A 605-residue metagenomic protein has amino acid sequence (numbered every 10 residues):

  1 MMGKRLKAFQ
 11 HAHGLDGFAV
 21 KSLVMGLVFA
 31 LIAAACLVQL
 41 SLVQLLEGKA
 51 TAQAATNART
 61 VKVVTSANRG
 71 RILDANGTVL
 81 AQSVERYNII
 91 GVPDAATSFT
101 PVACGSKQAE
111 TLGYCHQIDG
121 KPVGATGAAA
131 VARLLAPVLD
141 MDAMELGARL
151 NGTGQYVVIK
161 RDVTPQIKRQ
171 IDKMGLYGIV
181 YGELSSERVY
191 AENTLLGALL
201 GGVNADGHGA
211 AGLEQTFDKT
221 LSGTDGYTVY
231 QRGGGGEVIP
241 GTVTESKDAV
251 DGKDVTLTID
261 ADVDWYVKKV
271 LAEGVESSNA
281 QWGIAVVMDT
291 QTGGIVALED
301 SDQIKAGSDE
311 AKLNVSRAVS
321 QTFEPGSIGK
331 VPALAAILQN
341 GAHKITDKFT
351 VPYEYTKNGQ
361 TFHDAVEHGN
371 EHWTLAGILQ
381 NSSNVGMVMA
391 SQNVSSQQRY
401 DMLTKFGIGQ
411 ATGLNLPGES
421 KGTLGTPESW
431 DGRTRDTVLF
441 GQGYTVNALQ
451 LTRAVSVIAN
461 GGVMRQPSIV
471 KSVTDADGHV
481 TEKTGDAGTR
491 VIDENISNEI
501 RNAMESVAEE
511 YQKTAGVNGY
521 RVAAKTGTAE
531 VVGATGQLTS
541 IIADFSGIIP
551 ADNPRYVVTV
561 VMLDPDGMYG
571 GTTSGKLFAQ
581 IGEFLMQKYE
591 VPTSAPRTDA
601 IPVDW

Functional and structural regions predicted by a protein language model:
M2-L6, D16-A50: Hydrophobic alpha-helical transmembrane signal-anchor segments
A50-T65, W265-S277: Short, basic/aromatic recognition patches
V64-N68, N279-G283, P467: Short, small/polar residue-rich loop motifs at catalytic or cofactor-binding pockets
I89-C104, Q303-R317: A short, polar/charged loop-to-alpha-helix boundary motif
G91, A95, S106-D251, T452 (+1 more regions): Small/polar-residue-rich segments within soluble enzyme cores
Y156, I239-G283: Conserved, well-ordered alpha-helix/loop/beta-strand core segments that scaffold catalytic motifs
G234-T244, A285-P325, P332-M562, G570 (+1 more regions): Beta-lactam-recognizing serine transpeptidase/beta-lactamase-like catalytic domain environment
V480-T484, K576-W605: Short, gly/Ser/Thr-rich active-site loops of penicillin-recognizing serine hydrolases
